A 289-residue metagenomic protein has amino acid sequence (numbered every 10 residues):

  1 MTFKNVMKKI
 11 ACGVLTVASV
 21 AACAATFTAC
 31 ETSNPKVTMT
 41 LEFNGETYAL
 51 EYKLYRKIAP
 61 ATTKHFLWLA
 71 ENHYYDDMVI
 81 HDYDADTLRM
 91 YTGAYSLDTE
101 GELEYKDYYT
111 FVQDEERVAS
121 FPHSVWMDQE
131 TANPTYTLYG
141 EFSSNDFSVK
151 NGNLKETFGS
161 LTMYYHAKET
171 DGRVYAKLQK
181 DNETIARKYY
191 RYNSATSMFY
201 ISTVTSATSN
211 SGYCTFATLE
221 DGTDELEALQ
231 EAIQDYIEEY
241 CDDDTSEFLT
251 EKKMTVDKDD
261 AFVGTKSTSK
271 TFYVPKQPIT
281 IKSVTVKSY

Functional and structural regions predicted by a protein language model:
M1-K36, T87: Gram-positive cell-envelope targeting signals
F27-Y289: Cross-family detector of peptidyl-prolyl cis-trans isomerase
